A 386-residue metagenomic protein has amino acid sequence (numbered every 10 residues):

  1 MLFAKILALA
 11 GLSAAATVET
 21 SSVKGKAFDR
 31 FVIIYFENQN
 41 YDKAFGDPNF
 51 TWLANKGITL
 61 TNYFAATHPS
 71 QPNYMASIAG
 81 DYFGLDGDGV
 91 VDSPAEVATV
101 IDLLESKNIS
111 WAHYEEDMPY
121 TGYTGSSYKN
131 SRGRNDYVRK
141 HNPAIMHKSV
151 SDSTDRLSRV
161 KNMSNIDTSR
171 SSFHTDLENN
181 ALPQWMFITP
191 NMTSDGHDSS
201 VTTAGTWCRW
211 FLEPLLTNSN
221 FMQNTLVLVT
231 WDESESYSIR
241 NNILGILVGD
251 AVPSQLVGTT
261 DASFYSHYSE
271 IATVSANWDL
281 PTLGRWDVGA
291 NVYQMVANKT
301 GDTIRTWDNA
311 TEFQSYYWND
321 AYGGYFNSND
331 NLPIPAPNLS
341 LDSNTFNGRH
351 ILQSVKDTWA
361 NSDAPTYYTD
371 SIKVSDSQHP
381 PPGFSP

Functional and structural regions predicted by a protein language model:
M1-T17, V274: Fungal secretory targeting signals
A16-P386: N-terminal pro-sequences and low-complexity stem/linker regions of secreted or lumenal proteins
